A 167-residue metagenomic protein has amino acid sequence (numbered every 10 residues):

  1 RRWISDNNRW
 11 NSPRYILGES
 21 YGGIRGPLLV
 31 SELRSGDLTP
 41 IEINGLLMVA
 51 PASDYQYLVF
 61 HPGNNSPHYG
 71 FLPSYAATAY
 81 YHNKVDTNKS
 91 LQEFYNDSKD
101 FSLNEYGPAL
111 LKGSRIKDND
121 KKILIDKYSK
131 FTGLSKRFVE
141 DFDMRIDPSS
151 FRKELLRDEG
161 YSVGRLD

Functional and structural regions predicted by a protein language model:
R1-S5: Alpha/beta-hydrolase active-site loop
N8-Y21: Alpha/beta-hydrolase fold nucleophile elbow
G18-S31: Glycine-rich nucleophile elbow surrounding the catalytic serine of serine-hydrolase chemistry
I24-R25, Y57, F71, K153: Short alpha-helical interface elements
V30, R34-G133: A catalytic-pocket lid/entrance helix-loop region that shapes and gates access to the active site across common
A109-D167: Alpha/beta-hydrolase fold catalytic core
